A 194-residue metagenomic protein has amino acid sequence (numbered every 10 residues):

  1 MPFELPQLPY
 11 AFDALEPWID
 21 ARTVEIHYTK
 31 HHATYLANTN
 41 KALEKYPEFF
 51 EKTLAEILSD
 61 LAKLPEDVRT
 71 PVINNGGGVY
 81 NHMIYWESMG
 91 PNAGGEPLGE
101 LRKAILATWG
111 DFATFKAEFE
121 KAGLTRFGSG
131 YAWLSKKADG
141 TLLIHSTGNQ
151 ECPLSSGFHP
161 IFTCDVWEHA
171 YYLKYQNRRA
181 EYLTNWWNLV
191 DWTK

Functional and structural regions predicted by a protein language model:
M1-K194: Feature for soluble, non-membrane regions of globular proteins
